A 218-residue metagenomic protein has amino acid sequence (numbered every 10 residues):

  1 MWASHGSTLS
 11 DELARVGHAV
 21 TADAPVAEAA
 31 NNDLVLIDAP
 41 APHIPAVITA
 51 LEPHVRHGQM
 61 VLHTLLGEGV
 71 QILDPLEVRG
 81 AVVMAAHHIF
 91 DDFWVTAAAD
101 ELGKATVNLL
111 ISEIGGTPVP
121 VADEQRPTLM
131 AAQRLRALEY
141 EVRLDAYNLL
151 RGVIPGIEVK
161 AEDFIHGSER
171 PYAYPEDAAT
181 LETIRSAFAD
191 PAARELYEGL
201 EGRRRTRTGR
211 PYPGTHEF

Functional and structural regions predicted by a protein language model:
M1-A30, L150: NAD(P)+-binding Rossmann beta1-loop-alpha1 motif at the extreme N-terminus of oxidoreductases
M1-H5, D38-A41, T64-L66, A97-E101 (+1 more regions): Structural motif
T8-E12, V16, L76-R79, D91-Y172: Internal alpha-helical scaffold of NAD(P)-dependent oxidoreductase catalytic cores
A19-T21, V83, P118: Hydrophobic anchor at the start of a short beta-strand that flanks the dinucleotide cofactor-binding loop
V20, V35-I37, V107: Hydrophobic beta-strand residues in large extracellular and virion-surface proteins
D23-P25, A86, V121-D123: Conserved beta-strand termini and adjacent loop/short-helix elements that scaffold enzyme active sites in alpha/beta
V26-D91: Rossmann-like NAD(P)(H) cofactor-binding subdomain of soluble oxidoreductases
G152-F218: Interdomain hinge/lid region at the active-site interface of Rossmann-like NAD(P)-dependent oxidoreductases
